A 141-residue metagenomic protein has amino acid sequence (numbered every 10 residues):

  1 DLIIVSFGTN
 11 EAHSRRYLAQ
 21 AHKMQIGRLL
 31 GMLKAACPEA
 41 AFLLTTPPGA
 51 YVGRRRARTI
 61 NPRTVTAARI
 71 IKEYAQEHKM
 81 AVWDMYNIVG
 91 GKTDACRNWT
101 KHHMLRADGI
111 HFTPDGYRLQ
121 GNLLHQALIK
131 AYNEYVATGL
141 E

Functional and structural regions predicted by a protein language model:
D1-K23: Oxyanion-hole/transition-state-stabilizing segment in secreted/luminal serine hydrolases and related acyltransferases
L2-S6, A41-T46, A81-M85, H111: Structural recognition of the beta-strand scaffold that forms the well-ordered cores of secreted hydrolase catalytic
N10-A12, P48-Y51: Short, catalytically relevant binding-site loops at active-site mouths
Y17-Q25, T59-T66: Alpha-helix N-cap and loop-to-helix initiation/capping positions
I26-G31, A68, K72: Generic structural signal for well-ordered alpha-helices, preferentially at hydrophobic/aromatic core positions
M32-L33, A127: A generic secondary-structure signal
A35-C37: Short, conserved loop/helix-junction motifs that constitute active-site signature segments in enzyme catalytic cores
G49-E141: Catalytic His-Asp segment of secreted/periplasmic serine-dependent ester chemistry enzymes
